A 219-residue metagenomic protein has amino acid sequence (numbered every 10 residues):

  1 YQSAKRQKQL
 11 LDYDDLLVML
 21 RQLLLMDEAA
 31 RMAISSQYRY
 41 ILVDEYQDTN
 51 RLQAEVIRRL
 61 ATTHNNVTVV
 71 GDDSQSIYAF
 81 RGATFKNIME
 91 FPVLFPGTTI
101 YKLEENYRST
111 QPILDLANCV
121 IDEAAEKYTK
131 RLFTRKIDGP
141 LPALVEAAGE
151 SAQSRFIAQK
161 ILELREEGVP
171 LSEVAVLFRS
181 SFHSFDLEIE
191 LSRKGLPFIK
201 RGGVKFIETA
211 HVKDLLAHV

Functional and structural regions predicted by a protein language model:
Y1-E90, E105-S109: Conserved helicase NTPase motor core
M19, V56, N87, Q153-E163 (+1 more regions): Well-ordered alpha-helical segments embedded in enzymatic catalytic cores
I77, L132-F133, F206: Short clusters of hydrophobic/aromatic residues that line enzyme substrate/ligand-binding pockets
P96-T99, E104-P197: Helicase P-loop NTPase motor core
P140, L187, S192-K194, V204-V219: Conserved short internal alpha-helix adjacent to the catalytic or cofactor-binding core of large enzyme scaffolds
F178-S181, K200-T209: Conserved helicase motor
